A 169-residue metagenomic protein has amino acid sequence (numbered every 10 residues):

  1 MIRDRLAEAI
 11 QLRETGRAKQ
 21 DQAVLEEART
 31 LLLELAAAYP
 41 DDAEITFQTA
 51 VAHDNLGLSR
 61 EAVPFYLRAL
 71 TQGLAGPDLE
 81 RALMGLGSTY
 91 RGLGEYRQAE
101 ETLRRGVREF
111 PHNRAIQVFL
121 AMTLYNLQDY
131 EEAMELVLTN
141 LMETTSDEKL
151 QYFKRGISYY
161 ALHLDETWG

Functional and structural regions predicted by a protein language model:
R5-E8, L12, T46, L83 (+1 more regions): TPR repeat positional signature
P40, L74-P77, P111, T145: Short coil turns that delineate tetratricopeptide repeat
T71, Y125-E148, S158, L162: TPR/TPR-like (Sel1-like) alpha-helical repeat modules
